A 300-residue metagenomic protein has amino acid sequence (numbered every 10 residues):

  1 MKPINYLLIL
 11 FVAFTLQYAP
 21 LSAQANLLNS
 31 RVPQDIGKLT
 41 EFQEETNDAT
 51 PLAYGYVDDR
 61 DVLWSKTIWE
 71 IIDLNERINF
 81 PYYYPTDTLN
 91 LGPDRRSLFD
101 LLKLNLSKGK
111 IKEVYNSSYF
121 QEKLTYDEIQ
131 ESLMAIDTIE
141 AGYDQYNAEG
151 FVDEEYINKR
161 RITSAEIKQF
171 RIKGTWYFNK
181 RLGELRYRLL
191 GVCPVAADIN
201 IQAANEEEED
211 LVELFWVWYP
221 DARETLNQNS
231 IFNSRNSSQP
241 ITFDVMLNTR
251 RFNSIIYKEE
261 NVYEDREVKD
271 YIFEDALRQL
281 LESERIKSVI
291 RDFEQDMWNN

Functional and structural regions predicted by a protein language model:
M1-V32: Bacterial Sec-dependent N-terminal signal peptides
Q24-K180, I199, Y219-N300: A domain-level signal for the mature, folded cores of soluble proteins
A165-I167, Y187-L189, V212-L214: Extracytoplasmic
E184, L189-E209: Extended serine/threonine-enriched, polar tracts that run as long, contiguous segments within proteins
A203-D221: Short linear, low-complexity motifs centered on an aromatic residue
